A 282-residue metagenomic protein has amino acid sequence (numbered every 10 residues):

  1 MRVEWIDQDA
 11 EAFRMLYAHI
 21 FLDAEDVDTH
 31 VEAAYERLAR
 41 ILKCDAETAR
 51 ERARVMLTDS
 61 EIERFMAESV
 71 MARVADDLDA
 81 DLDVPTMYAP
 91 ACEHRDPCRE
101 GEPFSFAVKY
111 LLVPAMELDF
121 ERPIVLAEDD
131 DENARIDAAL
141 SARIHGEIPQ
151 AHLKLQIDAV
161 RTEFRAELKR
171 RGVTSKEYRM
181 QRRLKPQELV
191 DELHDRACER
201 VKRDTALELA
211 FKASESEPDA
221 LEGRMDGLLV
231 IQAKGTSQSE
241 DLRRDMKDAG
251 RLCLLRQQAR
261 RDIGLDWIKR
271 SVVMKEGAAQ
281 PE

Functional and structural regions predicted by a protein language model:
M1-F65, S69, L112, P123-E282: Extended, charged alpha-helical "arm"/coiled-coil substrate-binding scaffolds, typified by the C-terminal helical
M1-Q8, M87-C98: Short amphipathic beta-strand and strand-loop transition segments with alternating hydrophobic
A10-A12, V84, E100: A generic structural signal for short, solvent-exposed coil/turn residues that cap or connect secondary-structure
D45-A46, L78-T86, F106, L112-F120: Short, flexible active-site-proximal loops enriched in glycine and acidic residues
S60-C92: Structured interface patches
P85-H94, R224-M225, A279: Long, charged, glycine-rich C-terminal linkers/tails
P97-D130: RNA pseudouridine synthases
